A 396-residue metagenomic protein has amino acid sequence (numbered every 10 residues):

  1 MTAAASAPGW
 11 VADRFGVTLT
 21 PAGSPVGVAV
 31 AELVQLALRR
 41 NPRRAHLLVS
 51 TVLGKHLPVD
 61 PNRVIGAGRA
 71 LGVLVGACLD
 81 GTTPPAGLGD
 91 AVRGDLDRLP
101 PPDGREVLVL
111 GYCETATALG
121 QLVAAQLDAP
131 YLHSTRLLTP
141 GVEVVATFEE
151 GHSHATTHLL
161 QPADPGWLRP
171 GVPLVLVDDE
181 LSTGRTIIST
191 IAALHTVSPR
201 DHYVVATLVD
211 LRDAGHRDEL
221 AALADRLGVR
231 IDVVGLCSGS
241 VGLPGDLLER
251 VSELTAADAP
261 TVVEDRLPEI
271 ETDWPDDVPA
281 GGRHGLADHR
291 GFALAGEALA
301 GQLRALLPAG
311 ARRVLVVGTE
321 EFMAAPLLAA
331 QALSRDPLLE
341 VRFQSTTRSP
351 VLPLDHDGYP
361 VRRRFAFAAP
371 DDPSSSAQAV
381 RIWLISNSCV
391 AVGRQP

Functional and structural regions predicted by a protein language model:
M1-P396: PRPP-associated nucleotide enzymes
